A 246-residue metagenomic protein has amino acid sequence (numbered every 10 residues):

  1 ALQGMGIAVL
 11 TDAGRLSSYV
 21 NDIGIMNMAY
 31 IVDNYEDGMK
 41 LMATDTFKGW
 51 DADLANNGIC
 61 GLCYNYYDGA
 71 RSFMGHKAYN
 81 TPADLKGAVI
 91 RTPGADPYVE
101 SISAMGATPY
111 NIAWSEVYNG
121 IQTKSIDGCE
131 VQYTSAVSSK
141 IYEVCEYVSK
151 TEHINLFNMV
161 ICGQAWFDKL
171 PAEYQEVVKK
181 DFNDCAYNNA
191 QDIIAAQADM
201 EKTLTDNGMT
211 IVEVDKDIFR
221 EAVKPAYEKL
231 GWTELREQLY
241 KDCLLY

Functional and structural regions predicted by a protein language model:
A1-D37, T46, A52-L245: N-terminal secretory/targeting leader peptides
K40-L41: Short beta-strand-centered segments that line the small-molecule binding cleft or hinge of alpha/beta clamshell
